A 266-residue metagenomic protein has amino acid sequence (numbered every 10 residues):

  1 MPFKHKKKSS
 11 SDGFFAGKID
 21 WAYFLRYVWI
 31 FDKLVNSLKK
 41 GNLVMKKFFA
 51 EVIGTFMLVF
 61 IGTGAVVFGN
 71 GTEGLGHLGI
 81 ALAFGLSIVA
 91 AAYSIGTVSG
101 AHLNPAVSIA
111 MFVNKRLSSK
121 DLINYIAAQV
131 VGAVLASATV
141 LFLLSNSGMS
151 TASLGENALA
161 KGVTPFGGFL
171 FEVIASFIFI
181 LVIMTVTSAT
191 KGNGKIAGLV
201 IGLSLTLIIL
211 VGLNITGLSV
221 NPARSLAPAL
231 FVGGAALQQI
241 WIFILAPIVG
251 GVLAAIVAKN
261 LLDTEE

Functional and structural regions predicted by a protein language model:
F3, F24, F31-E266: Membrane-interface helix-loop junctions and terminal tails of multi-pass membrane proteins
K4-A22, G41: Positively charged N-terminal leader segments that act as targeting/secretion signals
